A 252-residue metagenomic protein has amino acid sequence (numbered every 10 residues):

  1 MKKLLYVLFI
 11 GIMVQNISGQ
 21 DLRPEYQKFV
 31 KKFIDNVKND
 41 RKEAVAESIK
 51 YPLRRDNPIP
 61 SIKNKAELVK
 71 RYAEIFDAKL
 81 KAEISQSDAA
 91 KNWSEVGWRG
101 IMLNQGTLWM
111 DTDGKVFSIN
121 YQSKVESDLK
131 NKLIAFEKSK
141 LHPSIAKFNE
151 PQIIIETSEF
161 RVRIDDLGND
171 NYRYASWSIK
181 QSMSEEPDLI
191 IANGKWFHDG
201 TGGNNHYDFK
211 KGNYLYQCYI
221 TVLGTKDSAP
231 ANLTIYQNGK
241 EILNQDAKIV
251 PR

Functional and structural regions predicted by a protein language model:
L4-V14: Sec-dependent N-terminal signal peptides
V7, P251-R252: Short, solvent-exposed mixed-charge patches
Q15-G19: Sec/Tat signal peptide C-region and signal peptidase I cleavage site
D21-K31, D35, E47-I153, S158-R161 (+6 more regions): C-terminal-biased regions
K180-M183, K195: Disulfide-stabilized extracellular ectodomains of secreted/luminal proteins, especially beta-rich
